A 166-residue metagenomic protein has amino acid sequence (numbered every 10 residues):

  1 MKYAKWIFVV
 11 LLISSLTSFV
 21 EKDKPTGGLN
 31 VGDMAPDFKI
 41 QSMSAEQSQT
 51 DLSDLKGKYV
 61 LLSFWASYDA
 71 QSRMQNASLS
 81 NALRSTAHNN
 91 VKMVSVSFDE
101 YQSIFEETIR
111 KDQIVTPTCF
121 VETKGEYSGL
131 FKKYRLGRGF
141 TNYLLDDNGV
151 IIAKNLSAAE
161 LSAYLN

Functional and structural regions predicted by a protein language model:
M1-T26: Bacterial Sec-dependent N-terminal signal peptides
E21-D51: N-terminal "domain-start" segment that seeds a small globular fold
T50-M74, K92: Short active-site neighborhood of thiol/selenol oxidoreductases, capturing the structured segment around
K56-K58, H88, I114: Active-site acidic short loop of glycosyltransferases
F64-A66, V96-D99, E122: Active-site-proximal beta-strand/loop segments in catalytic clefts of secreted hydrolases
R73-D112, E126-F131: Structural microenvironment flanking redox-active thiols in thiol-disulfide oxidoreductases
E106-D147: Short, internal strand/loop/helix patches that form the active-site neighborhood or redox-interaction surface
R138-N166: Thiol-/selenol-based redox modules, centered on thioredoxin-like and closely related oxidoreductase domains
